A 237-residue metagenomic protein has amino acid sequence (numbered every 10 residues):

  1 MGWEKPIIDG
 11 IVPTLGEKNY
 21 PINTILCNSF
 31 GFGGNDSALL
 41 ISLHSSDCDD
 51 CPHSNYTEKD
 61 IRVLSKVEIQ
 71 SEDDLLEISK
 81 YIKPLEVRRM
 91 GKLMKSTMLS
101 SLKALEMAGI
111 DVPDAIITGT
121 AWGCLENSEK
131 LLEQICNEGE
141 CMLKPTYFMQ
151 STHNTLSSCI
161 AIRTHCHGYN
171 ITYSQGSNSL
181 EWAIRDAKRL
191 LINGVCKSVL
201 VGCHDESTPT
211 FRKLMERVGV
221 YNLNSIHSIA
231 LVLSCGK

Functional and structural regions predicted by a protein language model:
M1-Y169, S174, E181, R189-C196 (+1 more regions): Conserved "HGTGT" condensation-loop signature of ketosynthase/thiolase-family condensing enzymes that catalyze
D186: Internal active-site segments that recognize and position negatively charged phosphoryl groups and nucleotide moieties
